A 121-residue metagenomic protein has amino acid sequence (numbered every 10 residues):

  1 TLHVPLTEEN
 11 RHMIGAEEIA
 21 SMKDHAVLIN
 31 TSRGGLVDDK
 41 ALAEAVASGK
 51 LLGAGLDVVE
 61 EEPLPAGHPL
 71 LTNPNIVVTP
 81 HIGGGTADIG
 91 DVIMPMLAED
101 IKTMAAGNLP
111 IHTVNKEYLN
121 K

Functional and structural regions predicted by a protein language model:
T1-P69: Rossmann-like adenosine-cofactor binding region
E60-K121: C-terminal helix-to-coil terminal segments
